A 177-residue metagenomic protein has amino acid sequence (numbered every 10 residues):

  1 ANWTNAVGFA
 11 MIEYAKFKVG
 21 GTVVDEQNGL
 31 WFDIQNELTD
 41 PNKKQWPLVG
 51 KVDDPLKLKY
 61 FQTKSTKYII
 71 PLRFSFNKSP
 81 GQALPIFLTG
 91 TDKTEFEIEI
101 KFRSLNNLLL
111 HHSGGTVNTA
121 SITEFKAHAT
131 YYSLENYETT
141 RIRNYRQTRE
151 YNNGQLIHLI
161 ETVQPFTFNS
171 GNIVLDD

Functional and structural regions predicted by a protein language model:
A1-D177: Short, low-complexity Pro/Thr/Gly
